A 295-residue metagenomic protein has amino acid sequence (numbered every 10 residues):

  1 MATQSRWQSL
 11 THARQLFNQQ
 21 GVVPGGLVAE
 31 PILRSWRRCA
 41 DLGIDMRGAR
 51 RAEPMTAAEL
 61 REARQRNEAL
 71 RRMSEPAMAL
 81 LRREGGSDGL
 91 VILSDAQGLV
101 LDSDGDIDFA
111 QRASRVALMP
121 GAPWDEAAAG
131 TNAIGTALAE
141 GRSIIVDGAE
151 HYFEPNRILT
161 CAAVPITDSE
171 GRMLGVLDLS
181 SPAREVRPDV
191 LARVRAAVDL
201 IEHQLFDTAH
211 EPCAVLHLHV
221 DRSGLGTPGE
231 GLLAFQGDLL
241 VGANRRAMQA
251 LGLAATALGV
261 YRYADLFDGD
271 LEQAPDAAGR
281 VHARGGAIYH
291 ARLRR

Functional and structural regions predicted by a protein language model:
M1-A128, N132-I145, I158, T167-L239: Intrinsically disordered, low-complexity terminal regulatory regions
P76-E84, A250, R262-D270: Amphipathic alpha-helical regulatory segments at dimerization interfaces that relay allosteric signals between sensory
G105, D178, R245-R246, L293: Short clusters of small/polar residues that mark proteolytic maturation junctions
D106-F109, A113, A247-L258: PAS/PAS-like sensory domain cap-loop motif
I134, A255, R262-Y263: N-terminal sensory regulatory modules of PAS/LOV and PAS-like folds
A149-E150, I158-A163, R262-R295: PAS-family sensory/regulatory modules and their coupling/dimerization elements
A149-F153, V220: Short, solvent-exposed loop/turn elements at beta->coil junctions and helix N-caps that rim active or binding pockets
P228-G229, A243-N244, A264-F267: N-terminal membrane-targeting/signal-anchor signature
